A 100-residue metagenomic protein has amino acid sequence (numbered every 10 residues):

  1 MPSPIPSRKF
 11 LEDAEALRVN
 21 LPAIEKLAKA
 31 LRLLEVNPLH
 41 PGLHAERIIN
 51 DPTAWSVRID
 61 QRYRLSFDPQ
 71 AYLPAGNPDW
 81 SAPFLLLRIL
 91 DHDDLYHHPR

Functional and structural regions predicted by a protein language model:
M1-A30: Arg/Lys-rich, positively charged N-terminal/basic patches that mediate binding to nucleic acids
S3-P4, P41, R88: Residues that recognize and position ribonucleotide moieties
E12, L43, L90: Residue-level signal for pocket-adjacent positions within structured domains
R32-R58: A short, surface-exposed loop/turn module that caps and links secondary-structure elements
I59-R64, D68-R100: Enriched for short, Lys/Arg-rich terminal
